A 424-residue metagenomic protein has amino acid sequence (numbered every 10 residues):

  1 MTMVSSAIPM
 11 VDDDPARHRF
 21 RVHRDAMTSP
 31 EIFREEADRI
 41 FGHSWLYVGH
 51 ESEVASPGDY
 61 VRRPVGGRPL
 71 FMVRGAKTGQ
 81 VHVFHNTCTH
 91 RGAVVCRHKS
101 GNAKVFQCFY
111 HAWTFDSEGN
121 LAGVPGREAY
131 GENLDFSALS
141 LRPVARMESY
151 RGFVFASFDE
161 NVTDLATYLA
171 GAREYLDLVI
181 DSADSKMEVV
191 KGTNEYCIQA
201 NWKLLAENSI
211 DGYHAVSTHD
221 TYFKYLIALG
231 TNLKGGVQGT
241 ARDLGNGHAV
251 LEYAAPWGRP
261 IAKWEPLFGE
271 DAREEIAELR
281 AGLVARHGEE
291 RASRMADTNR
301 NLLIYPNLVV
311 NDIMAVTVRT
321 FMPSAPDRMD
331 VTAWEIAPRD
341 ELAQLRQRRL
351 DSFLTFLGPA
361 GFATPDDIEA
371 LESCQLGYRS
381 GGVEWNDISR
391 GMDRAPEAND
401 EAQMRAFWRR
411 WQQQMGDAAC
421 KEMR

Functional and structural regions predicted by a protein language model:
V4, P9-A26: Short, contiguous pre-domain boundary segments
D25-V65: Glycine/alanine-rich phosphate-binding loops at beta-alpha junctions
F41-W45, A93, H214: Generic structural signal for secondary-structure transition and capping sites
G42-A55, G126-Y130, N299-Y305: Short Pro/Gly-enriched beta-strand edge/turn motifs at strand-loop
V54-E160, D164-E174: Rieske [2Fe-2S] iron-sulfur-binding domain
V73-G75, Q80, A145-E148, F153-R424: C-terminal catalytic domain of Rieske-type non-heme iron oxygenases
